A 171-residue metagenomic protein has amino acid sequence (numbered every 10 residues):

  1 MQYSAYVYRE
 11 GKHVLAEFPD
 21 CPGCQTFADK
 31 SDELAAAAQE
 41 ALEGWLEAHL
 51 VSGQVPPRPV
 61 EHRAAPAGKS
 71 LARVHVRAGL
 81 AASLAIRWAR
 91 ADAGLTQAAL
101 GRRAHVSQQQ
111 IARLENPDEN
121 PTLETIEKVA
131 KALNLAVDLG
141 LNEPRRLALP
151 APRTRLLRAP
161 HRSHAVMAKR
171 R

Functional and structural regions predicted by a protein language model:
M1-V51: DNA-contacting interfaces and partner/effector-binding or oligomerization modules in DNA-centric proteins
A67-D92: A short, Lys/Arg-rich alpha-helix, primarily the initiator
I86, Q97, Q108, L123-I126: Helix-turn-helix DNA-binding elements, focusing on the entry/boundary residues of the two helices that contact DNA
R90, G101, A130: The alpha-helix within a helix-turn-helix
G94-A112: Short alpha-helical DNA-recognition segment
E124-G140: DNA major-groove recognition helix of helix-turn-helix/homeodomain DNA-binding modules
G140-R171: Short, charged recognition helix plus adjacent turn of helix-turn-helix-like nucleic-acid-binding domains
